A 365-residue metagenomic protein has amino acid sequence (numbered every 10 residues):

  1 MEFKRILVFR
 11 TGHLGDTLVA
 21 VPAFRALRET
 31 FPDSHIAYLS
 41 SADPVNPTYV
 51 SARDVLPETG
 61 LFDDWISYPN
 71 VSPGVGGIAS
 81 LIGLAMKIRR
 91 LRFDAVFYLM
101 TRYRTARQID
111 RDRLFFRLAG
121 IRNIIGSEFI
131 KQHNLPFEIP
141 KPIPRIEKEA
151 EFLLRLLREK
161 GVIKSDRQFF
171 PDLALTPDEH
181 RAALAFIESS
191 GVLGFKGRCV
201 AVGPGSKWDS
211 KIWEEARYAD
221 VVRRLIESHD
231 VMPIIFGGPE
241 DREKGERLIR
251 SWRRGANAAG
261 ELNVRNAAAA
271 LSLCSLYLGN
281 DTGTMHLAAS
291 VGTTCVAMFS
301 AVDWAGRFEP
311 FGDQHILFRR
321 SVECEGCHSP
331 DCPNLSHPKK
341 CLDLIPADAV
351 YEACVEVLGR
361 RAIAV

Functional and structural regions predicted by a protein language model:
M1-V365: Catalytic machinery of carbohydrate-active enzymes, primarily nucleotide-sugar-dependent glycosyltransferases
